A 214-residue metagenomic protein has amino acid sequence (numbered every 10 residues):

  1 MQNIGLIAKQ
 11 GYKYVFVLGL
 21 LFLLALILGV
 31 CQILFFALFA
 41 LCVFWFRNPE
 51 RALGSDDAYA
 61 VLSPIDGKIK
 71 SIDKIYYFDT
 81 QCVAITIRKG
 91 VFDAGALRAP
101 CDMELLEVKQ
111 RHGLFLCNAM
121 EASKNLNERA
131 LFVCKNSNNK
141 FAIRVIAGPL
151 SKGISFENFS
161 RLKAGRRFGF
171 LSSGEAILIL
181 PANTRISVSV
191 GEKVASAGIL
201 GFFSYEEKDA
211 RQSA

Functional and structural regions predicted by a protein language model:
M1-A214: Contiguous, well-folded functional domains in the mature portion of proteins
